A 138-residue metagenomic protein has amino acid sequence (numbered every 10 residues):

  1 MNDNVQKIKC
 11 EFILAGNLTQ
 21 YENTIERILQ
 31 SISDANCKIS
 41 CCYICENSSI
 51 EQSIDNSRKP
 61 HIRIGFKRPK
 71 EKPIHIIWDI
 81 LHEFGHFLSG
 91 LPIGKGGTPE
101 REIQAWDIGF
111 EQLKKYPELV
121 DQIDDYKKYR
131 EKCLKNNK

Functional and structural regions predicted by a protein language model:
M1-C45, G97, Q104: A metal-dependent hydrolase signature that marks the N-terminal structural subdomain at the beginning of catalytic folds
D3-N4, I8-G16, E71-P73, L113-K138: Long, well-structured alpha-helical subdomains associated with metal-dependent extracellular/ecto-lumenal hydrolases
N4, I44-S49, R101-E102, W106-I108 (+1 more regions): Hydrophobic or amphipathic, alpha-helical segments that drive membrane association/targeting
S31-I74, F87: Active-site scaffold of zinc-dependent metalloenzymes
I74, G90-Y116: Post-HEXXH active-site segment of zinc metalloproteases
W78-L91: Active-site recognition of the HExxH zinc-binding catalytic motif
